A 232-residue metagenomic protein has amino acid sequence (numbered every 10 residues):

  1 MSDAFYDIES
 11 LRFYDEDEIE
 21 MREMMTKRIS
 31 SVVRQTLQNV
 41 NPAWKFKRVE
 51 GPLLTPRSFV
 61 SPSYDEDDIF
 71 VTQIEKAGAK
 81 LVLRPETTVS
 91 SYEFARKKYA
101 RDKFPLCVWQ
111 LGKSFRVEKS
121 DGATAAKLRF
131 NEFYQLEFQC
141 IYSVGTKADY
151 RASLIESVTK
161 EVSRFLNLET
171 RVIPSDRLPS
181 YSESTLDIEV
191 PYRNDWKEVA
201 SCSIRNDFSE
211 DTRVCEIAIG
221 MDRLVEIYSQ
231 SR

Functional and structural regions predicted by a protein language model:
M1-R232: TRNA-recognition modules of translation machinery and tRNA-sensing kinases, especially anticodon-binding
